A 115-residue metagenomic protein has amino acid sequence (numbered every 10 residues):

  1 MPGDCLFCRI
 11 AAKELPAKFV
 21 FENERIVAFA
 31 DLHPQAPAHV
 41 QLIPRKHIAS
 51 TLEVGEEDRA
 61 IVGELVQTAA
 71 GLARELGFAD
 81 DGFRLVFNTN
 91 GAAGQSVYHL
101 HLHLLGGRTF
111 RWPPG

Functional and structural regions predicted by a protein language model:
M1-G115: HIT superfamily nucleotide-processing domains
